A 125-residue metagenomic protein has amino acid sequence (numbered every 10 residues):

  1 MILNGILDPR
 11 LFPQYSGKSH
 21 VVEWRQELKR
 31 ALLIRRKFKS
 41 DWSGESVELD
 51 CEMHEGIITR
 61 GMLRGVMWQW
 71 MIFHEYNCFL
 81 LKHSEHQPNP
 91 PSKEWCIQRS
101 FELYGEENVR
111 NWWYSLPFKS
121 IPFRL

Functional and structural regions predicted by a protein language model:
M1-K37, G44-D50, W95-L125: A boundary/linker detector
W42-L80, N89, K93-W95: Histidine-centered nuclease catalytic patch
